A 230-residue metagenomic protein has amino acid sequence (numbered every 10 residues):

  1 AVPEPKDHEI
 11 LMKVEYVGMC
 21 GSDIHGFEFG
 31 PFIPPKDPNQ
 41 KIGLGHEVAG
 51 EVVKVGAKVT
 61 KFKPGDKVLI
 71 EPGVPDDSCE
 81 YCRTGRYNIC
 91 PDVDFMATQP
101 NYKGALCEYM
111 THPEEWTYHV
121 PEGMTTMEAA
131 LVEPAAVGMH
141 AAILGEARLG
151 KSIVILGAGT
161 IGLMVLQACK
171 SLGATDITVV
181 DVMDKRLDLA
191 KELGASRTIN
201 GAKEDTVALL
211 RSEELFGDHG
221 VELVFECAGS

Functional and structural regions predicted by a protein language model:
P3-V17, F32-E80, P121-G123: Glycine-rich beta-strand-centered segment in the early N-terminal region that forms part of a ligand/cofactor-binding
V17-M19, S230: Short glycine-rich anion-binding loops that position phosphate/pyrophosphate groups of nucleotides and phosphorylated
C20, I161, K185: Conserved Rossmann-like nucleotide-cofactor binding loop
S22-E28: Cytochrome P450 core scaffold surrounding the K-helix E-X-X-R motif and the conserved "meander" helix-loop region
K41, H46, D76-L156: NAD(P)H dinucleotide-binding glycine-rich loop of Rossmann-like/cofactor-binding domains, especially the beta1-alpha1
D66, E108, K151, S196 (+1 more regions): Conserved acidic residues
V137, I161, C169: Hydrophobic/small residue at the entry helix of a nucleotide-binding pocket
I155-A158, K170-S230: Adenosine-nucleotide cofactor-binding segment
